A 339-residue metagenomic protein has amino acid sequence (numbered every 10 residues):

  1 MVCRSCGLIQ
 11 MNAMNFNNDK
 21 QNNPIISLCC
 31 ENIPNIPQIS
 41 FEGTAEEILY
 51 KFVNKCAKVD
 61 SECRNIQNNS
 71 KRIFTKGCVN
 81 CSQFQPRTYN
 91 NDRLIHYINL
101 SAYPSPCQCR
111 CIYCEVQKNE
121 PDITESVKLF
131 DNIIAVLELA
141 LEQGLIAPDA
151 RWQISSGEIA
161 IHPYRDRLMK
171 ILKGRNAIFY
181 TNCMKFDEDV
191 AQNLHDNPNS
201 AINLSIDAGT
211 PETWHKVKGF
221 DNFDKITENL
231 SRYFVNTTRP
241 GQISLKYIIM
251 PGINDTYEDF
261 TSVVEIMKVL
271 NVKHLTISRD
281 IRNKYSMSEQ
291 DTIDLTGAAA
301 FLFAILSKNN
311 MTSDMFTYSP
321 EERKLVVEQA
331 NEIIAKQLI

Functional and structural regions predicted by a protein language model:
M1-I123, Q290-I339: N-terminal pre-core extensions flanking Radical SAM catalytic domains
I25, E31-N32, K55, V59-C63 (+5 more regions): Preference for well-ordered, secondary-structure-rich cores of eukaryotic proteins
Q67-K71, E138-A147, L168-L172, N193-L194 (+1 more regions): Leucine-rich repeat
L94-P106, E115-N132, I146-H162, L172-D187 (+4 more regions): Core AdoMet radical
L129-A140, Y164-R167, D189-V190: Leucine-rich repeat
A147-W152, I178, N199-N203, D224-I339: Conserved C-terminal portion of the radical SAM core fold that forms the substrate/S-adenosylmethionine-binding
P163-K170, D187-H195, D255-F260: Distinct, well-ordered alpha-helical segments
